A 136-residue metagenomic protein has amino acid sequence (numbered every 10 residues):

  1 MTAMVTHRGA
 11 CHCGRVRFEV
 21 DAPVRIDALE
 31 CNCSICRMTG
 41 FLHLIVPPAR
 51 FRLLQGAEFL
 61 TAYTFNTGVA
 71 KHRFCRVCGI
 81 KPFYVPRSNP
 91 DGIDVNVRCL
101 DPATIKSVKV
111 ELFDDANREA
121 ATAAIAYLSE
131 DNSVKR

Functional and structural regions predicted by a protein language model:
M1-R136: A short Gly-Trp-Pro
